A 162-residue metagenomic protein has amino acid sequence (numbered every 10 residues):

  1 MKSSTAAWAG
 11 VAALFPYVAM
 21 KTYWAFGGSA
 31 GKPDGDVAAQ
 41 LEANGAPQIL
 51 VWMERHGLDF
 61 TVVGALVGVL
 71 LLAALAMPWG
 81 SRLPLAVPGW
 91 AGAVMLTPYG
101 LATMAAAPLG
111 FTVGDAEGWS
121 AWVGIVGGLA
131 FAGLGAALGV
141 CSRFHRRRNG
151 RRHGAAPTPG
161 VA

Functional and structural regions predicted by a protein language model:
M1-Y23, S142-G154, P159-A162: Cytosolic juxtamembrane helix and N-cap/initiation of the first transmembrane helix
S3-G10, L50, P78-P88, E117-G127: Membrane-interface helix-boundary signature
F15-D59: Hydrophobic transmembrane helix segments
P16-G28, V94-G110: C-terminal TM-helix exit segments that contain a strictly Trp-centered aromatic cap at the helix terminus
Q48-V67, V123-A136: Hydrophobic alpha-helical transmembrane segments
V67-W79, A137-R146: Alpha-helical transmembrane segments in multipass membrane proteins, preferentially the mid-helix core
L71-V94, R152: Loop-to-transmembrane helix junctions at the membrane interface
T97-A162: Alpha-helical transmembrane segments of multi-pass integral membrane proteins, characterized by long hydrophobic
